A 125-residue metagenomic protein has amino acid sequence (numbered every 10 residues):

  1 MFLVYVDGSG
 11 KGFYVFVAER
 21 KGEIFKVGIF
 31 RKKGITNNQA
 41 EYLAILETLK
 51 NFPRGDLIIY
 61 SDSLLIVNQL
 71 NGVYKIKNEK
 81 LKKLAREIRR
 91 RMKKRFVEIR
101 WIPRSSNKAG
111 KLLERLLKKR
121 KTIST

Functional and structural regions predicted by a protein language model:
M1-Q39, K50-F52: RNase H-like nuclease fold core
M1-Y5, R115, K119, T125: Basic, amphipathic N-terminal segments that precede the first structured/catalytic domain
S9-K11, E47-L117, K121: RNase H catalytic domain
G34-E41, K77, L81: Active-site beta-loop-alpha junctions of metal-dependent nucleic acid enzymes, especially the RNase H-like/DDE
